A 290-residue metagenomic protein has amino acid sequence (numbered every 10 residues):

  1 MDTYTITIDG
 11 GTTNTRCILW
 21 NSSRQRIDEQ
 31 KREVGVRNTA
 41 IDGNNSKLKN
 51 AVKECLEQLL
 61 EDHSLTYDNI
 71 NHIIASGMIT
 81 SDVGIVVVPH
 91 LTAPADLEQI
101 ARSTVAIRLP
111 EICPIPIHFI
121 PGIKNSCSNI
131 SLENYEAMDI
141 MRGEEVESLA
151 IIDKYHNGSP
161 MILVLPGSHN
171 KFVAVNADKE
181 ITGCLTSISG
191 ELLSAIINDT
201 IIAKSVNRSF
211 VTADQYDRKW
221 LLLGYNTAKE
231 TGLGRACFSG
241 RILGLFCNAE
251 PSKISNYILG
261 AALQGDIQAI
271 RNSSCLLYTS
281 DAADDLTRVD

Functional and structural regions predicted by a protein language model:
T5-D9, I70-I74, M161-L165: Short glycine-aspartate micro-motif
I8-N14, M78, V164-H169, S189: A short acidic Gly-Thr/Ser loop motif
G10-K47: Short glycine-rich, Thr/Ser-proximal phosphate-binding strand/loop in the N-terminal lobe of ATP-dependent enzymes
R37-I41, K124-N226: Glycine-rich phosphate-binding loop plus the immediately following alpha-helix
C55-N71, I267-L276: Phosphate/pyrophosphate-binding loops at sites that engage ATP/ADP/AMP, CoA/4′-phosphopantetheine, polyphosphate
D62-M138: Short beta-strand-loop/turn "lid" adjacent to the catalytic site in phosphate-handling enzymes
Y225-I267: Adenine-nucleotide phosphate-binding core of ATP-dependent small-molecule kinases
Y278-D290: Single conserved hydrophobic/aromatic residue that forms the stacking wall/gate of nucleotide- or nucleobase-binding
